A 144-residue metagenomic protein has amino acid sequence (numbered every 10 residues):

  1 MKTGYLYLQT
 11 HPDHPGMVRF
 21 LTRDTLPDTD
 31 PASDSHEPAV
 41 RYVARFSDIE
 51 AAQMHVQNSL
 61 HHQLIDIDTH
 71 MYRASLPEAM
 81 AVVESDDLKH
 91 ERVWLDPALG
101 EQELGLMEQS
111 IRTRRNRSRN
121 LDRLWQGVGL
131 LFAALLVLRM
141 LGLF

Functional and structural regions predicted by a protein language model:
M1-M17, R23-F144: Non-catalytic accessory segments flanking enzymatic or RNA/DNA-binding domains
